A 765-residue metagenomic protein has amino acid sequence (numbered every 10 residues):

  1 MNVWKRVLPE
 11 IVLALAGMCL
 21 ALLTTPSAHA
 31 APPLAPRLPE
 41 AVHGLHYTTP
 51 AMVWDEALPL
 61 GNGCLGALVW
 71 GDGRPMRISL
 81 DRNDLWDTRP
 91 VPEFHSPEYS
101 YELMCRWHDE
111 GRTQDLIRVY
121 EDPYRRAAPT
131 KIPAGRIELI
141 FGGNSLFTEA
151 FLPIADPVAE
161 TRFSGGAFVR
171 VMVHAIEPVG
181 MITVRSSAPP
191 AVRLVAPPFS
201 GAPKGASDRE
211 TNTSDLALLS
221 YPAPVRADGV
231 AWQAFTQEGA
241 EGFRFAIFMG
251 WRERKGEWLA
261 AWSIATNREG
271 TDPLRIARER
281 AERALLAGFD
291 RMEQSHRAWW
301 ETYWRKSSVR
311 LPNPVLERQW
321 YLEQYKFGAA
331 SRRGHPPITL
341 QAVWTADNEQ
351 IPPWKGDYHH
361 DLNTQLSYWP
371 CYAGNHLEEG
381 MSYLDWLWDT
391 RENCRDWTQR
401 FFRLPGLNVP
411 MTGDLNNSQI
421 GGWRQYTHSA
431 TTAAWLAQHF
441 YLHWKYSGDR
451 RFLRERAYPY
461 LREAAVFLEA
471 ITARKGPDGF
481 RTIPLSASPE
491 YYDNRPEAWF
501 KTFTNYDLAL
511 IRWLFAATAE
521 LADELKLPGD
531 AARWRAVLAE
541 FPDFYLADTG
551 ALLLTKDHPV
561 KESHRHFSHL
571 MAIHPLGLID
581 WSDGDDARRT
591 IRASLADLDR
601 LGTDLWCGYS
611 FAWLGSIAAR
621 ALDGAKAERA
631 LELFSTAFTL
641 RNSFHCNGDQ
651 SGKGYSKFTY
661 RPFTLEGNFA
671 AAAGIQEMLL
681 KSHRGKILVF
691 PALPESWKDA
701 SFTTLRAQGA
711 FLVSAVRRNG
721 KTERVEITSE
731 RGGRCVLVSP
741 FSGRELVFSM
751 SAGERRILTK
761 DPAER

Functional and structural regions predicted by a protein language model:
E10-T25: Bacterial N-terminal signal peptides
A31-L316, W320-Y321, E730, R755-I757 (+1 more regions): Beta-sandwich/jelly-roll carbohydrate-recognition scaffolds of carbohydrate-active enzymes
P32-A35, G44, V309-T345, W386 (+1 more regions): Low-complexity, Ser/Thr/Pro/Gly-enriched N-terminal "stalk/linker" regions
P123-G142, P662-Q708, L712: Catalytic cores of secreted or luminal carbohydrate-active enzymes
A175-V184, A710-R734: Carbohydrate-binding surface patches
H360-D396, R400, L415-S418, R424-R450 (+3 more regions): Active-site core of glycosidic bond-cleaving carbohydrate-active enzymes
E463-L521: Acidic/histidine-rich catalytic neighborhood
G720-R765: C-terminal beta-sandwich/jelly-roll accessory domains of carbohydrate-active enzymes
